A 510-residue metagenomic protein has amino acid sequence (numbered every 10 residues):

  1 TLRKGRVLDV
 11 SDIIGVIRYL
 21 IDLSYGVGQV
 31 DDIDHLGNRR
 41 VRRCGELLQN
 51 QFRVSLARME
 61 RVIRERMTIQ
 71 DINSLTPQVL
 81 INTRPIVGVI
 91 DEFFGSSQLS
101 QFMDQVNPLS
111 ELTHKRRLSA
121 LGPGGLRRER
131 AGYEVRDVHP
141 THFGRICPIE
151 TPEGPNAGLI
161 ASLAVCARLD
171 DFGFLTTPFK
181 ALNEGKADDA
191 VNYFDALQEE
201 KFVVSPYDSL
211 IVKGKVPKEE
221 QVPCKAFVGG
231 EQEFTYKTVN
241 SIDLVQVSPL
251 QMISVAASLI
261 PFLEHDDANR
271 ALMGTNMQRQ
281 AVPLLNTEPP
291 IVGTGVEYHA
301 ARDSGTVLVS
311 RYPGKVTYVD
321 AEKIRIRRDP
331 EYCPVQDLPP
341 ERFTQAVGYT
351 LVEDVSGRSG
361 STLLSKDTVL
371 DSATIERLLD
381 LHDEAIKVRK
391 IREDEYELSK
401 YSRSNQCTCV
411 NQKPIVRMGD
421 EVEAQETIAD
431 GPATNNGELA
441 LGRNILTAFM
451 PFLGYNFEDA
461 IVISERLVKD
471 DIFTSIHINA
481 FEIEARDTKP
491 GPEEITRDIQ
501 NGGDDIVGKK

Functional and structural regions predicted by a protein language model:
T1-V138, C147-I160, D170, T176-V316 (+2 more regions): Extended, domain-scale alpha-helical bundle/helix-rich regions
L121, R128-R130, V135, S399-Y401 (+2 more regions): P-loop NTPase nucleotide-binding/switch module
H142-F143, D303, I415: Short, small/polar residue-rich loop motifs at catalytic or cofactor-binding pockets
G154, K323-I324, D371, V422-G437: Short hydrophobic beta/alpha edge segments that flank linear recognition/processing sites
S162, E297, A321, D329 (+2 more regions): Short, surface-exposed secondary-structure boundary micro-motifs
Y312-Y332, A448-T488: Carboxylate/His-rich catalytic cores and anion/metal-binding grooves
G314, L370, V416-I428, F449: A structural signal for short beta-strand/turn segments enriched in small hydrophobics and glycine
E397-E423, K510: Short histidine-centered loop motifs in beta-beta connectors
